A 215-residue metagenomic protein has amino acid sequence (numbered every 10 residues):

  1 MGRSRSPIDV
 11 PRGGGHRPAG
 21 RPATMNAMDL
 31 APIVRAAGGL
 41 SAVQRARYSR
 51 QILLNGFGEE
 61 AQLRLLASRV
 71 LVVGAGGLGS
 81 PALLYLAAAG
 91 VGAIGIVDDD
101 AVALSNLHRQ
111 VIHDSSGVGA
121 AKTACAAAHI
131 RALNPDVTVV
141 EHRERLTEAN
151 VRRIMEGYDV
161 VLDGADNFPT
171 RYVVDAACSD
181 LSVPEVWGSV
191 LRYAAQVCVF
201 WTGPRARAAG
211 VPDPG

Functional and structural regions predicted by a protein language model:
M1-P22: Compositionally biased, low-complexity flexible segments
R21-G215: Adenine nucleotide-associated cytosolic modules
